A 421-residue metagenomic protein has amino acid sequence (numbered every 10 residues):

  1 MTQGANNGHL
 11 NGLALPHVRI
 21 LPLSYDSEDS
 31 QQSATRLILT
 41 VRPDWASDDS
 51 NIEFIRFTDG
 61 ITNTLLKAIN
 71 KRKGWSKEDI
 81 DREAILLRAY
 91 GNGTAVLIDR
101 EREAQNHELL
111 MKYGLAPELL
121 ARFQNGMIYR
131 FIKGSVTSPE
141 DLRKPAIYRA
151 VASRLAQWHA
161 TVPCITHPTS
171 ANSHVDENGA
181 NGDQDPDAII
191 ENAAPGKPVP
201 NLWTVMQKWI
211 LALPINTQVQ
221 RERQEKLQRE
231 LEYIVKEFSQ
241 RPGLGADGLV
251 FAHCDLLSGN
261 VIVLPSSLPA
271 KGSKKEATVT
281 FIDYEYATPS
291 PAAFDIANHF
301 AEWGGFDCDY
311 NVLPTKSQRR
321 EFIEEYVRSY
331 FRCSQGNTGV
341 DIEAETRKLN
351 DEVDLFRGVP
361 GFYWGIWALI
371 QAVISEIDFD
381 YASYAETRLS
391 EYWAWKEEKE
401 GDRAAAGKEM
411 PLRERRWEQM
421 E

Functional and structural regions predicted by a protein language model:
M1-L21, A171-P195, P269-A270, N337-I342 (+1 more regions): Intrinsically disordered, low-complexity cytosolic loops and termini enriched in serine/threonine/proline
M1-R56, Q220-L227: Juxta-kinase regulatory segment immediately upstream of eukaryotic protein kinase catalytic domains
I55-Y233, E237-V250, P269-A277: ATP-binding pocket architecture of kinase catalytic cores
G248-C254, S258, L264: Catalytic-loop of the protein kinase fold
G259-F306: Catalytic activation segment of kinase domains across protein kinase-like and atypical kinase folds
A293-T338, G358-E376: Active-site activation/catalytic loop segments of kinase-like enzymes and analogous catalytic loops in related
T338-R347, P360-E421: ATP/Mg2+ or Mg2+-diphosphate-binding catalytic cores that bind nucleotide phosphates or diphosphates via glycine-rich
